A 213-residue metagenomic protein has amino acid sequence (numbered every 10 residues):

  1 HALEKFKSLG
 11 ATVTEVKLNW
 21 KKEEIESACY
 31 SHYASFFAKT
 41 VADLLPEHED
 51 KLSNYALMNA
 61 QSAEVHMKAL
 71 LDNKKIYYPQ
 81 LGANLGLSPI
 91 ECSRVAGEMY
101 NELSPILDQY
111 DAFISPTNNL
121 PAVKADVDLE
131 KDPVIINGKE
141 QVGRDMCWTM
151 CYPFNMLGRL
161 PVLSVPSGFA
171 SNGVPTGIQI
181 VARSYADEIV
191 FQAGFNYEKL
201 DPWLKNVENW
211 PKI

Functional and structural regions predicted by a protein language model:
H1-T149, L157, Y185, N196-I213: Amidase signature
P161-V165: A short, aliphatic-rich beta-strand micro-motif
S167-G168, V181: Residue-level structural signal for beta-strand termini and adjacent loop
A170-N172: Flexible loop/coil segments at beta-strand boundaries within sensory signal-transduction domains
V174-R183, V190-F191: Short, well-ordered beta-strand elements
